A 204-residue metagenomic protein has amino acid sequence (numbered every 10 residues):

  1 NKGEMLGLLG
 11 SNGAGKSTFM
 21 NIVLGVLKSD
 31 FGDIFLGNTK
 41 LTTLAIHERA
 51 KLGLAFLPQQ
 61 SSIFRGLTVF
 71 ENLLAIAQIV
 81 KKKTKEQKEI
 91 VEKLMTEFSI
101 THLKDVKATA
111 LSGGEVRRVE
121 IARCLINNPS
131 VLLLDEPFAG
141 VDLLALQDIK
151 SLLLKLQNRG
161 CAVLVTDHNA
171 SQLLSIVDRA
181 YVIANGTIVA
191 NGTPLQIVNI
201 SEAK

Functional and structural regions predicted by a protein language model:
L9-S11: The feature captures the beta-strand-to-loop junction immediately N-terminal to the Walker
L24: Helix-to-loop junction immediately C-terminal to a conserved catalytic motif
K40-Q60, I197-A203: ABC ATPase NBD coupling module
K85-L103, L154, E202: Conserved ABC ATPase "signature" region
K107-L111, E115: Conserved ABC ATPase signature
N128: Conserved catalytic motifs of ABC-family nucleotide-binding domains
L132-E136: Catalytic Walker B motif of ABC-type/P-loop ATPase nucleotide-binding domains
